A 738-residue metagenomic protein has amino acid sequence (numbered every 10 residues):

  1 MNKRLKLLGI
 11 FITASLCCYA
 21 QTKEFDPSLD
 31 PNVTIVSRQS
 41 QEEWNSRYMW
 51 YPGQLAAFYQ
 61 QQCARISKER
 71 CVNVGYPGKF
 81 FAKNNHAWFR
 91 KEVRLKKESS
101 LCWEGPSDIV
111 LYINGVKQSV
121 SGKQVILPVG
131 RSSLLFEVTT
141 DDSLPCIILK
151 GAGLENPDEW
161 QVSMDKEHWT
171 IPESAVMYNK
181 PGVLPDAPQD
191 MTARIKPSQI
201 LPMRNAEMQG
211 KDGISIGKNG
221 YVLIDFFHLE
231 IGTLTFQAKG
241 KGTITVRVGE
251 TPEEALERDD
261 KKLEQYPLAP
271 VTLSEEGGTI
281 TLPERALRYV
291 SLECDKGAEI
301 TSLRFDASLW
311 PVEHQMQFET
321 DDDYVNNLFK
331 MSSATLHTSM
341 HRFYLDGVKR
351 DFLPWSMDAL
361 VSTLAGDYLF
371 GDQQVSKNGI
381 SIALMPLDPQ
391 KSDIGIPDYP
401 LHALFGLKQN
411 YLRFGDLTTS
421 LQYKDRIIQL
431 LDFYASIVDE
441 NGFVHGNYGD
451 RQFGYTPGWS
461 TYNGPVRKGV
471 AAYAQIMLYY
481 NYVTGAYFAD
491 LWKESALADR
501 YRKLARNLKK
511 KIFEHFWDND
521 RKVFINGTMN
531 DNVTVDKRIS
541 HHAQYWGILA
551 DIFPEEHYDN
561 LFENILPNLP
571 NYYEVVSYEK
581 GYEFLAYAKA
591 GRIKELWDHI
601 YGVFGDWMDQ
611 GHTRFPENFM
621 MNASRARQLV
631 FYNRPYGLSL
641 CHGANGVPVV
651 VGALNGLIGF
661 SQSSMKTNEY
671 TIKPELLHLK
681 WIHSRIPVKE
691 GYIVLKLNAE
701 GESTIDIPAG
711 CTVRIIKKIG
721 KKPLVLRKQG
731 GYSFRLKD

Functional and structural regions predicted by a protein language model:
M1-T22: Bacterial Sec-dependent N-terminal signal peptides
T22-R342, Q374-V375, G446: Extracellular/oxidizing-compartment recognition motifs
T140-P145, K150-A152, E574-G602: Repeat-solenoid scaffold signature
A255, R304, P311-M331, L336-T338 (+8 more regions): Active-site acid/base region of carbohydrate-active enzymes
W355-D367, S376, P397-Q409, A471-Y487 (+3 more regions): Well-ordered alpha-helical segments within folded domains of soluble proteins
N530-V535, L566-E574, G602-M608: Solenoid-like repeat scaffolds
Y558-L566, W597: Alpha-helical repeat scaffolds
D598-D738: Non-catalytic C-terminal accessory modules of carbohydrate-active enzymes
